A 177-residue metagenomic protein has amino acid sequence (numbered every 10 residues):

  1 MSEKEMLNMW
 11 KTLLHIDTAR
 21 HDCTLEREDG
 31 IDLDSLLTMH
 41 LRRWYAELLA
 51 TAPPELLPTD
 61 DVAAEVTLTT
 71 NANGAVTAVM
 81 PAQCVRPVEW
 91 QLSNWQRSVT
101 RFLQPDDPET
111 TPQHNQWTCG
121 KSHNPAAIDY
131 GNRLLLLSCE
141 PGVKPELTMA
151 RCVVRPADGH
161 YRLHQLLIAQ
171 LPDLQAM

Functional and structural regions predicted by a protein language model:
M1-M177: Glycine-enriched, solvent-exposed interface loops adjoining structured elements
